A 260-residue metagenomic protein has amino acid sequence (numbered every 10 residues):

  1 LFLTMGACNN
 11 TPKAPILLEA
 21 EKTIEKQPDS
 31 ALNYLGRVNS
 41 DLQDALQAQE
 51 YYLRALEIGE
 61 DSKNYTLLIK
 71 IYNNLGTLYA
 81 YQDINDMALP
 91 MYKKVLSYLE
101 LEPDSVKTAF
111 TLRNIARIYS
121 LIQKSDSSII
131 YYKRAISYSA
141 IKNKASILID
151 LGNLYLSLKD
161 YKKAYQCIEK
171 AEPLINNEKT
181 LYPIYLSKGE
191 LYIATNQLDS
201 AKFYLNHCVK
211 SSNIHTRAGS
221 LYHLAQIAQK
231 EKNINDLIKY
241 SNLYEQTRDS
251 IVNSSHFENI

Functional and structural regions predicted by a protein language model:
M5-A7: C-terminal motif of bacterial Sec signal peptides marking the signal peptidase cleavage site
N9-S30, L46-Q49, D86, D126 (+3 more regions): Hydrophobic positions within repeat-based interaction scaffolds
E21, N33-D41, T66-Y81, V106-L121 (+3 more regions): Conserved alpha-helical positions within TPR/SEL1-like repeat arrays
I24-Q27, D44, K63-N64, P103-D104 (+3 more regions): Short coil/turn linker motifs that delimit alpha-helical repeat modules in TPR/alpha-solenoid proteins
R54-I58, K63, K94-P103, K133-S137 (+3 more regions): Amphipathic alpha-helical segments of tetratricopeptide repeats
Y132, S137-S211: Eukaryotic tandem repeat interaction scaffolds
